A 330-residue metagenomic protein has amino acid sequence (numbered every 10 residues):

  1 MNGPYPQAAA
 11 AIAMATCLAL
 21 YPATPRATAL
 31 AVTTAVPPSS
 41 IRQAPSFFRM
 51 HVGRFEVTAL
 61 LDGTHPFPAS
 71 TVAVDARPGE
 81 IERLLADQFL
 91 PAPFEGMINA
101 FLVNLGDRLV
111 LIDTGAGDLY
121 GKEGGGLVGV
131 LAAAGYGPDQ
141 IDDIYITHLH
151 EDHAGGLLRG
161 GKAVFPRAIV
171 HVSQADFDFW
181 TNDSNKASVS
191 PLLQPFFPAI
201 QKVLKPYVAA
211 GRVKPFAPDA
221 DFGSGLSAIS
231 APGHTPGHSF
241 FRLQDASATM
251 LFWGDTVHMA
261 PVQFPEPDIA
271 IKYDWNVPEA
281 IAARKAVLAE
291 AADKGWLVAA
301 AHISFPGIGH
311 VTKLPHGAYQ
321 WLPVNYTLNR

Functional and structural regions predicted by a protein language model:
M1-A10: Bacterial N-terminal signal peptides that target proteins for export
A10-Y21: Bacterial N-terminal signal peptides
L20-T34: Signal peptide processing junction and immediate N-terminal pro/mature segment of secreted/exported proteins
Q43-A134, F240-V257: Conserved beta-strand hairpin/beta-sheet module of binuclear metal-dependent hydrolase folds, prominently
D62-G63, T114-G117, L149, A175-D176 (+3 more regions): Active-site metal-binding loops of divalent metal-dependent hydrolases
F94-A100, G106, G121-H171: Active-site metal-binding motif and surrounding structural segment of the metallo-beta-lactamase
G125, A132-Y136, Q140, I169 (+3 more regions): Metallo-beta-lactamase
R242, A246-R330: Cap/insert and terminal regions of metallo-dependent hydrolase folds
